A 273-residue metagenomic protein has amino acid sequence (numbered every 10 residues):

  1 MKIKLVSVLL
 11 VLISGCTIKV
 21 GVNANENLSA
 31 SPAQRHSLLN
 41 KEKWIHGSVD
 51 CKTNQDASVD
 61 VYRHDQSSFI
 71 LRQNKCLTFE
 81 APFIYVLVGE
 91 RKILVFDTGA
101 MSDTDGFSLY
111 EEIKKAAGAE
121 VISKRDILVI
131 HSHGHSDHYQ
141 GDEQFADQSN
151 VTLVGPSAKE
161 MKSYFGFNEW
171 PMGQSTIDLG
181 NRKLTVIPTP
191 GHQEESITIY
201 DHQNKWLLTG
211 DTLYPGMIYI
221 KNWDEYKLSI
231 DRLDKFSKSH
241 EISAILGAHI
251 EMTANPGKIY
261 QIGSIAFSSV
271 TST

Functional and structural regions predicted by a protein language model:
K2-V8: Sec-dependent signal peptide recognition, specifically the positively charged N-region followed immediately by
G21-D56: N-terminal low-complexity, Pro/Thr/Ser-rich intrinsically disordered segments that act as propeptides or flexible
S58-G118, I199-D211: Conserved beta-strand hairpin/beta-sheet module of binuclear metal-dependent hydrolase folds, prominently
D65-I70, Q174, N181-T185: Short, hydrophobic/aromatic-rich segments at coil-to-beta transitions
I93, A100-S102, T185-P188, E194-S272: Metallo-beta-lactamase
A100-R182: Active-site HxH/HxHxD metal-binding segment of metal-dependent hydrolases
